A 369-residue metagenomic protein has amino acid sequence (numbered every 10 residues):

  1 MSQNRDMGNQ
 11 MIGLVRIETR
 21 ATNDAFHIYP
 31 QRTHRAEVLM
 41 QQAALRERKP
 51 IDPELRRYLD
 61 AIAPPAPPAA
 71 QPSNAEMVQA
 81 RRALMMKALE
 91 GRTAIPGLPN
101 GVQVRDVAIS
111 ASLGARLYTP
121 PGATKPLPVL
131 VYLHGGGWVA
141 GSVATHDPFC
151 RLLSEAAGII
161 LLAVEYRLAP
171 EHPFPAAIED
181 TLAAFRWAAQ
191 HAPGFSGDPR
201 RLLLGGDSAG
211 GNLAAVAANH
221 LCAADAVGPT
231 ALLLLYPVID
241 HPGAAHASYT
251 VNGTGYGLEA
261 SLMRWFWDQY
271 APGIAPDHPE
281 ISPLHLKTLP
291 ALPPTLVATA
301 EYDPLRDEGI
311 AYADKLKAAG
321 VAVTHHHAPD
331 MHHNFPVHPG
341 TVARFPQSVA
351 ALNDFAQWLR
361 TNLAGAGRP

Functional and structural regions predicted by a protein language model:
S2-L117, A364-P369: A glycine/proline-hinged amphipathic helix-loop "lid/cap" segment that gates access to hydrophobic ligand pockets
A115-P126, L284-L289: Short beta-strand-to-loop junctions in surface cap/lid or active-site-entrance loops
P126-G135: Short beta-strand element of the alpha/beta-hydrolase
H134-A140, Y302: Active-site glycine-rich loops that stabilize anionic/oxyanionic intermediates across multiple enzyme folds
A144-A163: Short amphipathic alpha-helix adjacent to the substrate-entry channel of hydrolases
A189-L204: Gly/Ser-rich "nucleophile elbow"/oxyanion-hole loop immediately N-terminal to the catalytic nucleophile in hydrolases
R200, A215-P369: Alpha/beta hydrolase fold serine-hydrolase catalytic domain that processes acyl esters and thioesters
G206, G210, A214: Gly/Ala-rich beta-loop-alpha elbow adjacent to hydrolase catalytic centers
